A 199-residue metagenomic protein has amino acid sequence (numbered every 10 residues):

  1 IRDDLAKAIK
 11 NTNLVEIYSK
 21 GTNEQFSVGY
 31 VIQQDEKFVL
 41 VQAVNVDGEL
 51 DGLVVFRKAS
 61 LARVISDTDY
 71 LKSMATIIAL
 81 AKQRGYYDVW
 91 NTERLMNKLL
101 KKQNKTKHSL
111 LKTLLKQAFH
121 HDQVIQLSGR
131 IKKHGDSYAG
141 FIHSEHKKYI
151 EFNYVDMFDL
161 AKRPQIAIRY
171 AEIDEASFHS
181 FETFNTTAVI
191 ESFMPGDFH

Functional and structural regions predicted by a protein language model:
I1-F26, N45-D51, V55-H134, D156-H199: Short glycine-rich, low-complexity segments
Q25-Q33, D136-S144: Short beta-strand-centered aromatic/proline hotspots
Y30-D47: N-terminal beta-strand/beta-hairpin edge segment
D35-E36, H146-K147, Y170: Residue-level signal for tight coil/turn positions that link beta-strands
K37-V41, K148-N153: Short aromatic-glycine-enriched beta-strand elements
S137-G140, I150-N153, A161: Short conserved catalytic/interaction loops centered on acidic-Pro-aromatic/His motifs
